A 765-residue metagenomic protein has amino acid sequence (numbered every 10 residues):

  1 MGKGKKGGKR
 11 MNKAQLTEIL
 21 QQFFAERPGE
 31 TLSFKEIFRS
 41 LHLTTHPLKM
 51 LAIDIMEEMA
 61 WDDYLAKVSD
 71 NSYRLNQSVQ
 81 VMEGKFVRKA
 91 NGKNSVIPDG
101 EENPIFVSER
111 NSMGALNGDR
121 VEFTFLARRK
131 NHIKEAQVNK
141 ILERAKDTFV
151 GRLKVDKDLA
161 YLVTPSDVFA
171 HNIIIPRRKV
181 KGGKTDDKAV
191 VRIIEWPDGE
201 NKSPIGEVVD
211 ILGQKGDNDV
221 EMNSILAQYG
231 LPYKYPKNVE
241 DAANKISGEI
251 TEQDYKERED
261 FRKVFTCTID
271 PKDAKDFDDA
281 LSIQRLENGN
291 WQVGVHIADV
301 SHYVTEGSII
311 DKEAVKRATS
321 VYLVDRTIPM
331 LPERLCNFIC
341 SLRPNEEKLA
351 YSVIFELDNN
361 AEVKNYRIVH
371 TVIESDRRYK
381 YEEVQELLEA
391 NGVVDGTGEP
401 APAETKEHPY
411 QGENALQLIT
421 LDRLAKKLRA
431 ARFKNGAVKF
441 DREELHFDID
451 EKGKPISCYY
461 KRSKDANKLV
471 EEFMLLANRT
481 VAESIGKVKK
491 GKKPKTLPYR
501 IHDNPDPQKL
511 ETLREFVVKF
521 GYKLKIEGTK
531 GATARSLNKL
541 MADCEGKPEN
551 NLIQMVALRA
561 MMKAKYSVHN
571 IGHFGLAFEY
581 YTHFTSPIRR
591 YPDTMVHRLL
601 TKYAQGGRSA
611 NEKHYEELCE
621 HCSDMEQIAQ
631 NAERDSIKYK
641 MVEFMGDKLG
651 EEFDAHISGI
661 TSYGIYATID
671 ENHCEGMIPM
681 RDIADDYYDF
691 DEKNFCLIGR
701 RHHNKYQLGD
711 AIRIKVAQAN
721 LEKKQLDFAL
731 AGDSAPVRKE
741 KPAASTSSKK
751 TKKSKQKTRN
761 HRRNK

Functional and structural regions predicted by a protein language model:
M1-A14, Y687-C696, A731-K765: Acidic, low-complexity intrinsically disordered tails
G2-G294, S301-E347, R378, Q385-E386 (+3 more regions): Charge-lined substrate channels and their catalytic hotspots, especially those that engage the 3′ end of RNA
R39, V190, E195-P197, Q214 (+5 more regions): Electropositive polyanion-binding surfaces
Y64, R120, K188, E362 (+2 more regions): Residue-level marker of beta-strand positions
N103-S108, F169-I175, H673-F690, K739: A short macromolecule-binding patch
D119, P679-E722, L726, R738-A743 (+1 more regions): Intrinsically disordered, low-complexity linker and terminal regions at domain boundaries
L126, I194, S658, A717-A719: Short, surface-exposed secondary-structure boundary micro-motifs
G151, N201, A717-A731: Internal insertion modules embedded within essential enzymes
